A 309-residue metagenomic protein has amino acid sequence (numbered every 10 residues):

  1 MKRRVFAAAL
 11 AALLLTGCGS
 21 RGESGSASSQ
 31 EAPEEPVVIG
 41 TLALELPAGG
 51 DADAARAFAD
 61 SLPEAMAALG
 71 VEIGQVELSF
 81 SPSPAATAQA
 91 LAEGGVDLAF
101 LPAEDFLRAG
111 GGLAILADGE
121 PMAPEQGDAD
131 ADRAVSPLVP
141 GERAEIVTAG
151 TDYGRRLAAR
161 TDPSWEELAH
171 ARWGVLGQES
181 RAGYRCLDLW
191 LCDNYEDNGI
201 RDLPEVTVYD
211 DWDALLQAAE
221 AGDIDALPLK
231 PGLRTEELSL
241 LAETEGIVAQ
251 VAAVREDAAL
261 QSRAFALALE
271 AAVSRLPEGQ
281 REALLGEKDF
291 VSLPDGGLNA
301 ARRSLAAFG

Functional and structural regions predicted by a protein language model:
R3-A7: N-terminal export leaders
L14-G17: C-terminal motif of bacterial Sec signal peptides marking the signal peptidase cleavage site
G19-A27: Bacterial lipoprotein signal-peptidase II cleavage site
E34-L69, E104, A134-Q217, E287-A300: Bilobed "Venus flytrap"/periplasmic-binding protein-like clamshell domains and structurally analogous long
E35-V38, L42-E45, A117-E145, G232-V273 (+2 more regions): Periplasmic-binding protein-like
G49, D53, G70-A88: Early extracytoplasmic/lumenal segment of secretory-pathway proteins
Q75-S81, I200, V206, Q280-E282: Surface-exposed patches in mature extracellular/periplasmic domains of secreted proteins
S79-A99, E104-G112, T207-L227, G232: Short helices/loops that flank or line small-molecule/ion binding pockets
